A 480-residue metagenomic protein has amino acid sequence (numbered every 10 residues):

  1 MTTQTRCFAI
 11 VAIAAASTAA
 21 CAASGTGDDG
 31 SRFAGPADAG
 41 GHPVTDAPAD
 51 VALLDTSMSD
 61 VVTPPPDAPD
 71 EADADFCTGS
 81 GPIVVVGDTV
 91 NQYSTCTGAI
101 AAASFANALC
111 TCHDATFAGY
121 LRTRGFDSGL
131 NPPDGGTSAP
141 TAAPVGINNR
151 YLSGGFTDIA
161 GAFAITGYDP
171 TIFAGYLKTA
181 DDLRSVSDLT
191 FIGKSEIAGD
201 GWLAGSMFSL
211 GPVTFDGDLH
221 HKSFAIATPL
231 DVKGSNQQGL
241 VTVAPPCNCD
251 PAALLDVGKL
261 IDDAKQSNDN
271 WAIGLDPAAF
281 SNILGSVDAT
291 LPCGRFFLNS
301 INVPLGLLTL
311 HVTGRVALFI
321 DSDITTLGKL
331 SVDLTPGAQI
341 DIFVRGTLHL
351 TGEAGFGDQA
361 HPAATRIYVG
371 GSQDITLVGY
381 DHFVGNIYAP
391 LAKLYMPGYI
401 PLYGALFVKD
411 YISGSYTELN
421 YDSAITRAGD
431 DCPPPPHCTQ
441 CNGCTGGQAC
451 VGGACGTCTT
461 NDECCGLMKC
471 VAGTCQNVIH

Functional and structural regions predicted by a protein language model:
M1-V11: Bacterial N-terminal signal peptides that target proteins for export
C7, A14-G79, D88, D134: Ser/Thr-rich, Pro/Gly/Ala-heavy low-complexity intrinsically disordered linkers and tails of secreted extracellular
P64-P434: Primarily marks folded extracellular/lumenal domains of secretory and cell-surface proteins
L109, I387, G447-C450, C464: Extracellular/surface recognition and adhesion modules
A363-T365, A454-T457: Right-handed beta-helix
H437-G447, T457-K469: Disulfide-braced loops of extracellular cysteine-rich modules
C450-G452, K469-C475: Iron-sulfur cluster-binding cysteine motifs and their immediate structural context in ferredoxin-like electron-transfer
I479-H480: Short, solvent-exposed mixed-charge patches
